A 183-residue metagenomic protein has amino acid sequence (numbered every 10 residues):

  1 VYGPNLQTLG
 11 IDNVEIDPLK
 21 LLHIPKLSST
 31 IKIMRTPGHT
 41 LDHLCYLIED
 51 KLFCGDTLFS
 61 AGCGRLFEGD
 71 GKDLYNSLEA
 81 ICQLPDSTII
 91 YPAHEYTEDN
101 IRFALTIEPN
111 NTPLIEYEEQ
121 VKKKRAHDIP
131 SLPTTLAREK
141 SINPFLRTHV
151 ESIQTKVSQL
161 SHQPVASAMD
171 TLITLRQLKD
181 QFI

Functional and structural regions predicted by a protein language model:
V1-L6: Short internal beta-strands
Q7-D12: Short, charged/polar "capping" segments at the starts of alpha-helices and the immediately preceding loops
N13-E108, I173-R176: Catalytic core of the metallo-beta-lactamase
E79-I89, E98-I183: Accessory terminal helices/loops
